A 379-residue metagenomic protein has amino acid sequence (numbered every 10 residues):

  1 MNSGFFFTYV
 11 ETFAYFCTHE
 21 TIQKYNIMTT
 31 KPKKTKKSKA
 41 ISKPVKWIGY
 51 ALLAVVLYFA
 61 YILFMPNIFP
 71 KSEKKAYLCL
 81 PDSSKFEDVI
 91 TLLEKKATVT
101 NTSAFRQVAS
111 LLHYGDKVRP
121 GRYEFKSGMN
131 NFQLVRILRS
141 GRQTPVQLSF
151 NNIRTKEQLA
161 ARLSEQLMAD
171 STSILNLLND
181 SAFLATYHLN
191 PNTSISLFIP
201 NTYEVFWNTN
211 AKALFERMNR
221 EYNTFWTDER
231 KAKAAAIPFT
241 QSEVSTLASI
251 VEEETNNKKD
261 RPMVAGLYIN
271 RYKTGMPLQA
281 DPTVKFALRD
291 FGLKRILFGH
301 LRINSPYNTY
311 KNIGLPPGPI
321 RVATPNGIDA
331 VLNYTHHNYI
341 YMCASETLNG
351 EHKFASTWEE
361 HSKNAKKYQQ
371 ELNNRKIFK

Functional and structural regions predicted by a protein language model:
T8-K43: N-terminal Lys/Arg-rich, disordered targeting/topogenic segments
T29-K75: N-terminal type II signal-anchor transmembrane helix that functions as the membrane-insertion/stop-transfer segment
S38-S42, G49, P81-E87, Q107-L111 (+6 more regions): A broad, low-specificity signal for short, low-complexity segments enriched in glycine/proline and polar/charged
Y58-W226: Signal peptide-directed extracytoplasmic domains
S149, M168-T172, F183-K379: Bacterial extracytoplasmic/cell-wall-associated proteins, especially those involved in peptidoglycan
